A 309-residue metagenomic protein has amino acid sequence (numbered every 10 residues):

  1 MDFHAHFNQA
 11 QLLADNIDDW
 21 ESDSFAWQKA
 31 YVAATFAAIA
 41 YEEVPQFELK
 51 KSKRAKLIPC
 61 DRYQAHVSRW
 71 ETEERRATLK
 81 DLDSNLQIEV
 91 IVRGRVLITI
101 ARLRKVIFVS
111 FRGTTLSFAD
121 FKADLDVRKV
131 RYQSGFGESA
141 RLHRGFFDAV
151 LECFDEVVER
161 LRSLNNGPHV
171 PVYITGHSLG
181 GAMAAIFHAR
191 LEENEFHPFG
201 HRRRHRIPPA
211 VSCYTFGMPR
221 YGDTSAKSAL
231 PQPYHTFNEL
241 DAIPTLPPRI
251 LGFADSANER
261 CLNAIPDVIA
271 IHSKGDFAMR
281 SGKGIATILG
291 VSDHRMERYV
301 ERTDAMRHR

Functional and structural regions predicted by a protein language model:
M1-T175, L179-R309: Non-catalytic, mobile gating and regulatory segments of ester bond hydrolases
